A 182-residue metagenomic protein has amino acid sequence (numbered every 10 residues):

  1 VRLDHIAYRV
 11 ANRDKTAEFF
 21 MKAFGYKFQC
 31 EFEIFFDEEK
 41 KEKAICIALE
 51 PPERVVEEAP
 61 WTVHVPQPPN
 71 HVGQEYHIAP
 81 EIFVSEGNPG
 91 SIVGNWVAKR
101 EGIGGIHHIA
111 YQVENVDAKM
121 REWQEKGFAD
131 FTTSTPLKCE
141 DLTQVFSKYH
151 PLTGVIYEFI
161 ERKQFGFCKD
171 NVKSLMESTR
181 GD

Functional and structural regions predicted by a protein language model:
V1-C30, K40-F131, C139-D182: Glyoxalase I/VOC metalloenzyme domain signal
E33-F36: Short glycine/proline-centered loop/turn elements that form peptide/ligand docking sites
S134: Basic, glycine-/proline-tolerant helical and adjacent loop/strand elements that line or dock onto nucleic-acid
